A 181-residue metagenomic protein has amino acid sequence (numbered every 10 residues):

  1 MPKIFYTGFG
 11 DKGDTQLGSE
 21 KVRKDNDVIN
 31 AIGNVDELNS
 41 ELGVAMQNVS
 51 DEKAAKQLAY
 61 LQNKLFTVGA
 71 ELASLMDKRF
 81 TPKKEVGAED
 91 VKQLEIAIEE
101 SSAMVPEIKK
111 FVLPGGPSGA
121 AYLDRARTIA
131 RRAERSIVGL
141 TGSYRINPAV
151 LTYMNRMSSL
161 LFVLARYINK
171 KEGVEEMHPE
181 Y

Functional and structural regions predicted by a protein language model:
M1-Y181: Phosphate/pyrophosphate-binding loop motifs in nucleotide- or prenyl diphosphate-using proteins
